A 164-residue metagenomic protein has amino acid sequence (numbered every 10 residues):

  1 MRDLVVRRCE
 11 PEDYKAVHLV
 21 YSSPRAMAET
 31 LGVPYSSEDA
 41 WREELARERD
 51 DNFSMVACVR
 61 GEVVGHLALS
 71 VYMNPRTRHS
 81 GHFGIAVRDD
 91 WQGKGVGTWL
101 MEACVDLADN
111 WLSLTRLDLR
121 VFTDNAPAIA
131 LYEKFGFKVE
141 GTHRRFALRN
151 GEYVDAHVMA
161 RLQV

Functional and structural regions predicted by a protein language model:
L4-L19: A short beta-loop-alpha structural element at the N-terminal edge of CoA-dependent acyl/N-acetyltransferase catalytic
R8-P11, T30-D90, M101-E102, L107 (+1 more regions): Acetyl-CoA-dependent GNAT
L19-Y35: Helix-loop element at the rim of GNAT/NAT acetyltransferase active sites that forms part of the acceptor-substrate
V56, A68, H82-A86, G95 (+3 more regions): Conserved beta-strand segments that form the floor/walls of ligand-binding pockets within enzyme and binding domains
K94, T98-W99, N110, T123-G141: Conserved active-site alpha-helix within GNAT-family acetyltransferase domains
M101, D109-R120: Conserved GNAT acetyl-CoA-binding A-motif
D118-V121, E133, K138-V154: Conserved catalytic-core motifs of GNAT/GCN5-like acyltransferases
E152-V164: Terminal substrate-recognition subdomain of acyl/acetyltransferases
